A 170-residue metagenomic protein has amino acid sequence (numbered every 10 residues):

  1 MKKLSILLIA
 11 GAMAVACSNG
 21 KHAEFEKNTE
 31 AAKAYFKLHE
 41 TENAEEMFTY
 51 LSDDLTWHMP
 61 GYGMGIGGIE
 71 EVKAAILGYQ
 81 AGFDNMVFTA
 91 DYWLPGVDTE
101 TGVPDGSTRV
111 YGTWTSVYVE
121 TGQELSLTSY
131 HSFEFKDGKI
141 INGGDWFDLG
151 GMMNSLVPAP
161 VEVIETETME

Functional and structural regions predicted by a protein language model:
L4-A14: Sec-dependent N-terminal signal peptides
C17-E170: C-terminal and inter-domain tail/linker signature
